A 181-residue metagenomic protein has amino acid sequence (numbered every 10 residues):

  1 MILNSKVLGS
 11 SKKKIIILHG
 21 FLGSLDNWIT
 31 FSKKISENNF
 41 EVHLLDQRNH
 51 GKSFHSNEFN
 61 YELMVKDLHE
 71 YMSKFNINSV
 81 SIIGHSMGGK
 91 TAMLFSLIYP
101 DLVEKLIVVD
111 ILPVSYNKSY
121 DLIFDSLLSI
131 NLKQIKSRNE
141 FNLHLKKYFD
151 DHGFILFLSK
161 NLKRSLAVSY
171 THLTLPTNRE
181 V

Functional and structural regions predicted by a protein language model:
M1-V7: A short loop-to-beta-strand scaffold at the N-terminal edge of the catalytic core in hydrolase folds
S10-F54: Conserved HGGG/HGGXW glycine-rich cap/lid loop of the alpha/beta-hydrolase fold
K14, E41, N78-S81, E104-K105: Structural signature of beta-strand start/N-cap positions in the alpha/beta core of ABC transporter nucleotide-binding
H43-I83: Active-site loop/oxyanion-hole signature of alpha/beta-hydrolase fold enzymes
G84, G88, A92: Gly/Ala-rich beta-loop-alpha elbow adjacent to hydrolase catalytic centers
L94-L97, E104-I135: Flexible "cap/lid" loop of the alpha/beta hydrolase fold
S126-L132, E140-G153, K160-K163: Helix-loop "lid/cap" segments that line or gate small-molecule binding pockets
T171-T177: Conserved small/polar residues in nucleotide/adenosyl-binding loops
